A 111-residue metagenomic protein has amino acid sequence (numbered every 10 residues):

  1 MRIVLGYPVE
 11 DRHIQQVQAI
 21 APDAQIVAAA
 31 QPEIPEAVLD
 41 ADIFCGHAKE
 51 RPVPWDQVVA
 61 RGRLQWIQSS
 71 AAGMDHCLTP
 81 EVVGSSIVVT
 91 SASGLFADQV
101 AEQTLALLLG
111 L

Functional and structural regions predicted by a protein language model:
M1-V88: An N-terminal-biased, well-structured beta-alpha scaffold segment characteristic of Rossmann-like dinucleotide-binding
G84-L111: Phosphate-binding beta-alpha-beta segment of Rossmann-like dinucleotide-binding domains, i.e., the NAD(P)
